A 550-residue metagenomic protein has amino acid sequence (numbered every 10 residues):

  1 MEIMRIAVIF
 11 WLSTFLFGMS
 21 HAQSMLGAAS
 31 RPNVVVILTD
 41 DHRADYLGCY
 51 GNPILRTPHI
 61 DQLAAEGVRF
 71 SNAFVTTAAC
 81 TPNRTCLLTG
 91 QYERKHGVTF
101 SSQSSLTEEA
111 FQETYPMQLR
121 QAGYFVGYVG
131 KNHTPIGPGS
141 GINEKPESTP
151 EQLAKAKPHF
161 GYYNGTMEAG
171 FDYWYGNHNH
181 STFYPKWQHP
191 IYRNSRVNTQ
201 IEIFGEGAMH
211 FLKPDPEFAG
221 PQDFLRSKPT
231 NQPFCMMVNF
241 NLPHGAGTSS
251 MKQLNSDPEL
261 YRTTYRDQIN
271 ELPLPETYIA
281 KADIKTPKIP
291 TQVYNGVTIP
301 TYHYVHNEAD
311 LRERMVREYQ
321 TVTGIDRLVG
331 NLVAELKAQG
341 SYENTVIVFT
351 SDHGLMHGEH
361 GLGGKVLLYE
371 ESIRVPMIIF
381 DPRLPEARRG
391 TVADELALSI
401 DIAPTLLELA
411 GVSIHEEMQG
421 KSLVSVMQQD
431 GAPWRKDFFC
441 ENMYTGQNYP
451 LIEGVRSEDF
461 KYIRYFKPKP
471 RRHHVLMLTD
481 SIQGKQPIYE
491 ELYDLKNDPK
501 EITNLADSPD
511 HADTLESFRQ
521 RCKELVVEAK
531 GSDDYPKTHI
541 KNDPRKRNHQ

Functional and structural regions predicted by a protein language model:
M1-A29: Bacterial Sec-dependent N-terminal signal peptides
A28-A29, D41-I54, N179-K186, P190-L212 (+7 more regions): Active-site-proximal cap/lid insertion segments
S30-V35, E66-S71, Q121-G127, A169-D172 (+3 more regions): Loop/turn elements at helix/coil->beta-strand transitions in domains of secreted/extracellular proteins
V36-T39, R43-P150, N179, F183-H189 (+1 more regions): Active-site segment of extracytoplasmic enzymes that catalyze sulfate/phosphate-ester chemistry
C49-I54, V68-Q91, S104-S105, Y128-S140 (+8 more regions): Short, solvent-exposed turn/loop segments enriched in Gly/Ser/Thr/Pro and often Arg
T57-P58, L87, K131, P135-P146 (+7 more regions): Polar, surface-exposed loop/tail segments that function as active-site lids or cofactor/substrate-recognition elements
S140-G141, E151-S181, Q200, H353-E359 (+6 more regions): C-terminal cap/loop subdomain of S1 sulfatases and analogous C-terminal strand-loop tails that border
